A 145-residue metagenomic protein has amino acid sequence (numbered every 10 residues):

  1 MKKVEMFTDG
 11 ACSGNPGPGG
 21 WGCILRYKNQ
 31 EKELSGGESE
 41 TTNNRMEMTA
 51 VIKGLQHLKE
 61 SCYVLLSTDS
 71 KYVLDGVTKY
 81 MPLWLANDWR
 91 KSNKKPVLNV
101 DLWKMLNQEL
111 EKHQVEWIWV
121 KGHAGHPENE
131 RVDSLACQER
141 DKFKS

Functional and structural regions predicted by a protein language model:
K2-E5: Extreme N-terminal starter segment of soluble prokaryotic enzymes
T8-P18, I52-R131, L135, R140-K142: RNase H catalytic domain
W21-Y27: Short beta-strand scaffold segments in enzyme catalytic cores
K28-M46, H57: A short, polar/acidic, helix/strand-boundary loop motif
S145: Metal-dependent nuclease catalytic cores that hydrolyze phosphodiester bonds in DNA/RNA, characterized by
